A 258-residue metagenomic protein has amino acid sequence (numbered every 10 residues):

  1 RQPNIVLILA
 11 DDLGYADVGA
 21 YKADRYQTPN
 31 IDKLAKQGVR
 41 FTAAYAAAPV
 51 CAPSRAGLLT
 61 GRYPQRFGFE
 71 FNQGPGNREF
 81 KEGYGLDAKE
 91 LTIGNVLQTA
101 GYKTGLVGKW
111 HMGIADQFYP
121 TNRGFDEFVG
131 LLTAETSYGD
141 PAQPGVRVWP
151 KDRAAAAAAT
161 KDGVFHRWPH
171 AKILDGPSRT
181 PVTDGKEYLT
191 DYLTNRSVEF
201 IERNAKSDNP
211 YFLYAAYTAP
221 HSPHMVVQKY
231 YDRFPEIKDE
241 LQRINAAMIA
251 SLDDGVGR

Functional and structural regions predicted by a protein language model:
R1-R258: Formylglycine-dependent sulfatase
